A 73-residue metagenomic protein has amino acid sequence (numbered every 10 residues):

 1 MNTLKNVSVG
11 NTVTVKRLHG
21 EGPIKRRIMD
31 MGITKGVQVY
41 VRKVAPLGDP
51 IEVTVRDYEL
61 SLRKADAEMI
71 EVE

Functional and structural regions predicted by a protein language model:
M1-E73: Compact, glycine-rich, soluble single-domain proteins
